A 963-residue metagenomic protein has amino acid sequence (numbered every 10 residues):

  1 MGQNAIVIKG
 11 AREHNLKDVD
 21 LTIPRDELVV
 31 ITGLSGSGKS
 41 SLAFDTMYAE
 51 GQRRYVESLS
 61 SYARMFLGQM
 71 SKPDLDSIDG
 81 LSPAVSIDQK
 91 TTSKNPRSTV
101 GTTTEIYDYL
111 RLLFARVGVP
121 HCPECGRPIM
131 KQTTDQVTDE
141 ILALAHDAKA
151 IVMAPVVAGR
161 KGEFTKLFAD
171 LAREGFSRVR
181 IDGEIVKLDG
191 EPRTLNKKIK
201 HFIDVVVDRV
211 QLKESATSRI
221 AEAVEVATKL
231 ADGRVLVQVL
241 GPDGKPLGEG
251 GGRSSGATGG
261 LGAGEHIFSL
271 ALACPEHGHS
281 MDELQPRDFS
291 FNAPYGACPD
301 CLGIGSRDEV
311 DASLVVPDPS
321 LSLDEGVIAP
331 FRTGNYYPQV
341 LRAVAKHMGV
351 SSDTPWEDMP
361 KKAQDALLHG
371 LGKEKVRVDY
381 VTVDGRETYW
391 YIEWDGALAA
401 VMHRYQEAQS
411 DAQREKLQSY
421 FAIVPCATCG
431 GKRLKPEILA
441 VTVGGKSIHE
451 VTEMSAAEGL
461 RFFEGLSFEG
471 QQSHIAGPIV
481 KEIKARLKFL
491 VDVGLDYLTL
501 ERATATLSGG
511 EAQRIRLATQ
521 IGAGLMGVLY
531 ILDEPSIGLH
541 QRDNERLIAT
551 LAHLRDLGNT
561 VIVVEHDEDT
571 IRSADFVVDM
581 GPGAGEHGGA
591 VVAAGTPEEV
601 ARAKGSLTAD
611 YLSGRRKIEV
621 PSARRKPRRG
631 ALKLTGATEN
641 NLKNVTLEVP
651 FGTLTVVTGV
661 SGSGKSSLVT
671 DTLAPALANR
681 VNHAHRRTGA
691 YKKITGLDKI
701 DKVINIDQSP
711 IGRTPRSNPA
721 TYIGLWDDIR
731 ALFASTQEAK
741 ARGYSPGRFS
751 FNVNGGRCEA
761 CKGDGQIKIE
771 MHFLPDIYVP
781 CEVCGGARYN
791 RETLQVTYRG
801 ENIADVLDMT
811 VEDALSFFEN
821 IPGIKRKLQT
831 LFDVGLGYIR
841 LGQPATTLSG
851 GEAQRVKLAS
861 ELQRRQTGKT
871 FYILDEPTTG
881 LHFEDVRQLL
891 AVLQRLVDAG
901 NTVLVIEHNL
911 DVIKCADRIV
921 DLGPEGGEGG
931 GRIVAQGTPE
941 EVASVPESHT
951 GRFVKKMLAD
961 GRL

Functional and structural regions predicted by a protein language model:
M1-L963: Conserved phosphate-binding elements of NTP-dependent enzyme cores
